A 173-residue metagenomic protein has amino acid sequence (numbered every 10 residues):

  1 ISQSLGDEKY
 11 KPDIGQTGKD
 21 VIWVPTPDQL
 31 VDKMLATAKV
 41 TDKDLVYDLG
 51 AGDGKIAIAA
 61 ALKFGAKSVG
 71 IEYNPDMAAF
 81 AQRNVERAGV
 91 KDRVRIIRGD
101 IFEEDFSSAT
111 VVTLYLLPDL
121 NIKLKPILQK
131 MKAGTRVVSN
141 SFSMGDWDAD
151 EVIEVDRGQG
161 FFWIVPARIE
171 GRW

Functional and structural regions predicted by a protein language model:
S2-D44: S-adenosyl-L-methionine
D42-G52: Conserved class I S-adenosyl-L-methionine
G54-I58: Glycine-rich SAM-binding Motif I of class I
K67-E72: Conserved SAM-binding motif I beta-strand of class I
A78-S108: S-adenosyl-L-methionine
D119-K132: A short, conserved alpha-helix within the catalytic core of class I
G134-D146: Conserved beta-strand signature within the Rossmann-like core of class I S-adenosyl-L-methionine
R168-W173: Tryptophan-anchored aromatic micro-motifs
